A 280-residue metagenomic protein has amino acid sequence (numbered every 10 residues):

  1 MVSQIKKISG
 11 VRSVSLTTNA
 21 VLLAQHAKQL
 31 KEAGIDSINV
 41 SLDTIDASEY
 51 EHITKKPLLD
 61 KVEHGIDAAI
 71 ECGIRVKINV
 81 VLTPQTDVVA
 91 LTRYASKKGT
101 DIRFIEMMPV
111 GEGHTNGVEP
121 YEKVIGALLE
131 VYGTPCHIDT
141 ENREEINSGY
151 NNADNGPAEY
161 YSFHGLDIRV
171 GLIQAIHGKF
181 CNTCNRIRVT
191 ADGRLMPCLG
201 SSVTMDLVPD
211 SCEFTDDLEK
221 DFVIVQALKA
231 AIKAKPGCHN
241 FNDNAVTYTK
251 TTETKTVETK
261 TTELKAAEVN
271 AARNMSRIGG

Functional and structural regions predicted by a protein language model:
M1-I105: Radical SAM/AdoMet-radical enzyme domain recognition
S96-K97, M107-G280: Auxiliary Fe-S-binding modules of radical SAM enzymes
